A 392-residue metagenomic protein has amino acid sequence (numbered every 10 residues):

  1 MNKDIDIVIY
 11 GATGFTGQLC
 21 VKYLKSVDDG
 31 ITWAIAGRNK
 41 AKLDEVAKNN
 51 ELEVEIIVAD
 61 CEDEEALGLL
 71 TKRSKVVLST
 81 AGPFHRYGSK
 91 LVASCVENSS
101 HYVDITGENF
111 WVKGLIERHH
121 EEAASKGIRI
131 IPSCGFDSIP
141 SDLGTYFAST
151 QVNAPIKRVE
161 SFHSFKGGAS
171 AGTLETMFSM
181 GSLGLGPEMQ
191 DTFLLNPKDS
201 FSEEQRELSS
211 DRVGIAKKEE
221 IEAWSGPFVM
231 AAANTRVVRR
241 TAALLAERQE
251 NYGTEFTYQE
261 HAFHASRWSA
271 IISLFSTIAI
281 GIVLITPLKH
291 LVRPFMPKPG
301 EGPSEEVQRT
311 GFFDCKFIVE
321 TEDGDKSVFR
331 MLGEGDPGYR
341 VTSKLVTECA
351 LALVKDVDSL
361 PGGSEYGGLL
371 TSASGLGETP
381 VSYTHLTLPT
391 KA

Functional and structural regions predicted by a protein language model:
I9-Y23: N-terminal Rossmann NAD(P)H-binding glycine-rich loop of SDR-like oxidoreductase domains
Y10, T150-C315: Active-site-lining helix/loop region of Rossmann-like oxidoreductase modules
G30-N39: Conserved glycine-rich Rossmann-like NAD(P)H-binding loop of the short-chain dehydrogenase/reductase
N50-E62: Rossmann-fold cofactor-recognition segment
A59-R73: Conserved Rossmann-fold cofactor-binding substructure of NAD(P)-dependent oxidoreductases
F84-D191: Glycine-/Pro-rich loop/turn segments that contact NAD(P) or position catalytic residues in Rossmann-like domains
Y252, H264-S382: C-terminal active-site/capping subdomain that shapes the small-molecule cofactor and substrate pocket of enzyme
T384-T390: Conserved small/polar residues in nucleotide/adenosyl-binding loops
